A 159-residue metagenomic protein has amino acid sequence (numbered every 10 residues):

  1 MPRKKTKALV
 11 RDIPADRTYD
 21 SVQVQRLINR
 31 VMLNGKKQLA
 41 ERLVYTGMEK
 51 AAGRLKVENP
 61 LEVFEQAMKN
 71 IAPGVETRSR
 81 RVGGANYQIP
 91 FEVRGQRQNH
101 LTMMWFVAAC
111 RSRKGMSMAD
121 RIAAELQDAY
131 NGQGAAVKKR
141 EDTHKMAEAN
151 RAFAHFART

Functional and structural regions predicted by a protein language model:
M1-N34, Q38-E41, T46-T159: Strongly charged
